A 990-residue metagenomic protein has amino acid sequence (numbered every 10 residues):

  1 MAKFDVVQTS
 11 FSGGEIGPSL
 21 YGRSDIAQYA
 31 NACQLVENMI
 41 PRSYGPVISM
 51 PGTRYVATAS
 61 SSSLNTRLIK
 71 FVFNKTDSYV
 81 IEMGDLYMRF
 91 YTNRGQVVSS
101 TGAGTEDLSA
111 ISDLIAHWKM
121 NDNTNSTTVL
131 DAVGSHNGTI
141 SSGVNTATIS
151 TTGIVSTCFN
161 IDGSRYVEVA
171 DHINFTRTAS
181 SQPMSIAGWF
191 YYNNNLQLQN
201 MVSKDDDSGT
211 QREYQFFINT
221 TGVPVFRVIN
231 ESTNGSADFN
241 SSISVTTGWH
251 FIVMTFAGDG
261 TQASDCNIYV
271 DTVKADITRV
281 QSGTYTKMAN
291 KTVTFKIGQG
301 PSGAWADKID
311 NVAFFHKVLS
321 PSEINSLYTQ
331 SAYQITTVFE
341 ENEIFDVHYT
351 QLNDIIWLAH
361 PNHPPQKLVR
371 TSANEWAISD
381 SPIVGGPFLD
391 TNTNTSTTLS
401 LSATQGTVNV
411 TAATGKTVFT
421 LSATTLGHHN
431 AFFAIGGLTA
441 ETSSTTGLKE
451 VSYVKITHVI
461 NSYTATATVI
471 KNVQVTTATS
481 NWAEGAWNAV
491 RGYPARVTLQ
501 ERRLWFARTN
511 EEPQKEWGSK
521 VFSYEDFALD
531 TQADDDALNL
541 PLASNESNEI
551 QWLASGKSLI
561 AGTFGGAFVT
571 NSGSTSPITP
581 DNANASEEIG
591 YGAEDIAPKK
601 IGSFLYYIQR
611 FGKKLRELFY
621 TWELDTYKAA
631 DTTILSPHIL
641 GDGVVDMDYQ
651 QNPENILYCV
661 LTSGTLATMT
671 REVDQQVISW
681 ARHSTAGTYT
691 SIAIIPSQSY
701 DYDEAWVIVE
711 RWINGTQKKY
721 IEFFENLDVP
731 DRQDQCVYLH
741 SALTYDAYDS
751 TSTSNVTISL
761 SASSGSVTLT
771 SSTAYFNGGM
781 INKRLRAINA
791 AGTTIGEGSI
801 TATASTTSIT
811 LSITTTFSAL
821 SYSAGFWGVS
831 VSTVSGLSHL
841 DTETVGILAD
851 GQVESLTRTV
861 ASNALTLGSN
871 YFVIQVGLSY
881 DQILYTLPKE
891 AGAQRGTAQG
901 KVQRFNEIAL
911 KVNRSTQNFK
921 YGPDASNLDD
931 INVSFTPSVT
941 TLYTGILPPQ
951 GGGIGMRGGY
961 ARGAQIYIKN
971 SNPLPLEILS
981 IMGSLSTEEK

Functional and structural regions predicted by a protein language model:
M1-G104, H363-N409, V469-S555, G565 (+5 more regions): N-terminal beta-propeller domains
E15, K119-A147, S322-E323, Q917-P923: Short, tryptophan-glycine- and acidic/Ser/Thr-enriched carbohydrate-recognition patches
V98, G102-T105, Q330-Q334, Q366 (+6 more regions): Autoprocessing Asn-cyclization modules and mimics
L108-L114, H172-I186, S241-G248, K287-A289 (+2 more regions): Extracellular/lumenal carbohydrate-interaction signature centered on repeated Trp-anchored short motifs
I115, T124-V129, S164-V225, D259-D265 (+3 more regions): Extracellular glycan-recognition modules
S135-R165, I186-L196, Q215-T284, F314: Extracellular glycan-interaction surfaces
I229, A289-D310, F314, G892-A893: Extracellular glycan-interaction patches encoded by glycine-rich segments
D346-Y349, S544-S750, S838-H839, E843-V845: Beta-sheet-dominated scaffold domains
